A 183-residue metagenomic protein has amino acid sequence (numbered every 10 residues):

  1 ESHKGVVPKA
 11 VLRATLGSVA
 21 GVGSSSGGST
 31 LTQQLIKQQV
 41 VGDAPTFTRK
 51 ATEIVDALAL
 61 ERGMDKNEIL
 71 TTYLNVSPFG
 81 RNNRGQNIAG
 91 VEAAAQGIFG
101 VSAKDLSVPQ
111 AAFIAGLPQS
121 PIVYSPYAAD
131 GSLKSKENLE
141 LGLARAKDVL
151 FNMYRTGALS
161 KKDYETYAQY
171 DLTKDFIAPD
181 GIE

Functional and structural regions predicted by a protein language model:
E1-A14: Conserved catalytic or metal-liganding residues and their short signature motifs at active sites of enzymes
L16-G21: Active-site-adjacent loops and short helices of periplasmic peptidoglycan-processing enzymes
G23, G27, L31-E183: Non-catalytic, structured segments within soluble enzyme domains
